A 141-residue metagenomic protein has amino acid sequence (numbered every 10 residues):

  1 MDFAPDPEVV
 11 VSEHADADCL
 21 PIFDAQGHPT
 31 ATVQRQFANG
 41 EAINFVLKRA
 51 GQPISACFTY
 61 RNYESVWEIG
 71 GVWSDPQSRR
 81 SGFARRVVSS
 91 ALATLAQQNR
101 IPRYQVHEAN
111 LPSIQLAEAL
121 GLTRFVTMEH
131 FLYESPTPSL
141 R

Functional and structural regions predicted by a protein language model:
M1-D2, A93, Q98, R141: Intrinsically disordered, low-complexity, positively biased terminal segments
D2-A31: Short amphipathic alpha-helix that is part of the acyltransferase structural core
D18, E64, L111-P112: Short alpha-helical
A31-D75: A conserved beta-strand-loop-helix scaffold within acyl/acetyltransferase catalytic domains
S74, R80-Q97, I114-A119: Conserved acetyl-CoA-binding loop-helix of GNAT-fold acetyltransferases
L95-H107: Conserved GNAT acetyl-CoA-binding A-motif
S113-Q115, P136-T137: Short Asp/Glu-rich motifs
T123-S139: Conserved catalytic-core motifs of GNAT/GCN5-like acyltransferases
